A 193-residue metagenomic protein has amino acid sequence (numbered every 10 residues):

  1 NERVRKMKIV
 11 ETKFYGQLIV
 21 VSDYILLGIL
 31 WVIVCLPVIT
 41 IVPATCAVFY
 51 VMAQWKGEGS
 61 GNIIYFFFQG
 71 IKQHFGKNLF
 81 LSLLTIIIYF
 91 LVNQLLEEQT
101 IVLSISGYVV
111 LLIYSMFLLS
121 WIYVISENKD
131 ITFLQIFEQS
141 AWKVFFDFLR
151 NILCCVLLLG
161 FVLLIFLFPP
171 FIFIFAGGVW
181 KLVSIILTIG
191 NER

Functional and structural regions predicted by a protein language model:
N1-R193: Helix-coil boundary and N-terminal low-complexity module in membrane systems
